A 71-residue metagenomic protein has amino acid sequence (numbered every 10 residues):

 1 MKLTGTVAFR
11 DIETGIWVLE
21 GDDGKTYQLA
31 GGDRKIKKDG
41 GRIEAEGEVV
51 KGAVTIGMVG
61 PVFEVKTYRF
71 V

Functional and structural regions predicted by a protein language model:
M1-E13, G47: Structural detector for short beta-strands of small beta-barrel domains
I12-Y27: OB-fold (S1/OB) nucleic-acid-binding surfaces
G21-D23, D33, V49: A mature extracytoplasmic/lumenal domain signature
L29-G31, K66: Short structured motifs
G32-E46: Short nucleic-acid-contacting surface segments enriched for D/E, G, S/T with interspersed K/R
E44-V54: Short, highly charge-biased, low-complexity peptide segments
G52-V71: OB-fold/S1-family single-stranded nucleic acid-binding modules
